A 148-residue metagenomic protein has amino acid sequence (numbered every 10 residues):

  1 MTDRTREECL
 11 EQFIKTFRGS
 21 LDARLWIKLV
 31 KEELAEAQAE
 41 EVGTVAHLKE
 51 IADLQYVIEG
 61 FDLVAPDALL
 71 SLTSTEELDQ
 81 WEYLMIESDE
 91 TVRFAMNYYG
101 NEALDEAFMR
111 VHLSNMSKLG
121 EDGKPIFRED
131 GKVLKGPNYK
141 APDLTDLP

Functional and structural regions predicted by a protein language model:
M1-P148: Flexible "arm" and connector segments at domain edges
